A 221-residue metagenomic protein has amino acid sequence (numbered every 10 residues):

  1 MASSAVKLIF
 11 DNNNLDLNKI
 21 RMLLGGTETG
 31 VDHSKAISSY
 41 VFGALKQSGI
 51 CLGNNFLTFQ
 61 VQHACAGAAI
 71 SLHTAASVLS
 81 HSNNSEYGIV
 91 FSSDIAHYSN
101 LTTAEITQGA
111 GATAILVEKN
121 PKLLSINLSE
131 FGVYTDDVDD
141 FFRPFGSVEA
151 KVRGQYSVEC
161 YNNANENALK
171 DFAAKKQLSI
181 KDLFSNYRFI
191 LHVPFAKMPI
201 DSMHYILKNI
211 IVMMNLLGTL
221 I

Functional and structural regions predicted by a protein language model:
M1, T102-D171, K175-K176: Condensing-enzyme catalytic core mediating Claisen C-C bond formation in acyl metabolism
A5-R21, E166-Y187, H204-N209: Phosphate/pyrophosphate-binding loops at sites that engage ATP/ADP/AMP, CoA/4′-phosphopantetheine, polyphosphate
L24, N54-I70, L101-E105, A150-S157 (+2 more regions): Cysteine-centered functional microenvironments
T29-Y87, S93, K208-I221: Conserved catalytic cysteine-centered active-site region of acyl-thioester-dependent Claisen-condensing enzymes
S34-I37, L72-H73, S99-E105, N127-S129 (+2 more regions): Short acidic, glycine/serine/threonine-rich loops at helix termini
S80-A114: Flexible, glycine-rich active-site loops centered on histidine and acidic residues that chelate a metal or position
S185-I221: Accessory "access/gating" subregions that flank catalytic or transport cores
